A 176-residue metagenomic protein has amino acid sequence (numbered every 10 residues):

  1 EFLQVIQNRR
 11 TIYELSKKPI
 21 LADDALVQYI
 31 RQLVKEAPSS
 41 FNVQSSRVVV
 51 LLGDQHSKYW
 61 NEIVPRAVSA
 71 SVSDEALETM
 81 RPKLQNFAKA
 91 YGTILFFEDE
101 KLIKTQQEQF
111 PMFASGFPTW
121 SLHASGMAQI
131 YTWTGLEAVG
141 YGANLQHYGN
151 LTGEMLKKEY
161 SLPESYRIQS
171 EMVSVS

Functional and structural regions predicted by a protein language model:
E1-G92: N-terminal amphipathic, basic helical "cap/leader" segment at the start of enzyme domains
V5, T93-L95, E171-V173: Conserved hydrophobic/aromatic beta-strand scaffold that supports enzyme active sites
I30, V34, E100, Q109-K157: Small-aliphatic-rich amphipathic alpha-helix that forms the alpha element of a beta-alpha
V43-S46, A138, Q169: Short secondary-structure junction motifs
W60-E62, K104-Q109: Short, conserved acidic/polar surface loops in the N-terminal third of protein domains
A67-D74, E108-F117, Y160: Short, surface-exposed loop/helix-turn segments at secondary-structure junctions that function as lids/hinges flanking
V68-S71, L84-N86, E159-S176: A glycine-rich helix N-cap at a beta->alpha junction
A90-K101: Active-site-adjacent structural patch at catalytic or cofactor/ligand-binding sites
